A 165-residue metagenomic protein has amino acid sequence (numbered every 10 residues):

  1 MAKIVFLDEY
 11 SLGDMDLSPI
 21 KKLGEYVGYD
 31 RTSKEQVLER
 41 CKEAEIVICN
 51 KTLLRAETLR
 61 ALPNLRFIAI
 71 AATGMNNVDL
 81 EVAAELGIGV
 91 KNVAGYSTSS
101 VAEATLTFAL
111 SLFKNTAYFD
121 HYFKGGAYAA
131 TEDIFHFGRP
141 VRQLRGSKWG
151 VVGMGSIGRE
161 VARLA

Functional and structural regions predicted by a protein language model:
M1-A44: N-terminal glycine-/charge-rich "phosphate-binding" loop or analogous flexible N-terminal tail
P19, F135-A165: Rossmann-like dinucleotide/phosphate-binding beta-alpha-beta segment
D30, A71-A72, I88-S99: Short beta->alpha connector loops at strand-helix junctions that form conserved, small/polar/Pro-enriched
R40-C41, L59-L62, L144: A short, aliphatic-rich alpha-helical micro-motif
L53-L65, L80: Rossmann-fold NAD(P) dinucleotide-binding segment
N76-L86: Rossmann-fold NAD(P)-binding glycine/threonine-rich loop
L86, A94-K148: Phosphate-binding beta-alpha-beta segment of Rossmann-like dinucleotide-binding domains, i.e., the NAD(P)
